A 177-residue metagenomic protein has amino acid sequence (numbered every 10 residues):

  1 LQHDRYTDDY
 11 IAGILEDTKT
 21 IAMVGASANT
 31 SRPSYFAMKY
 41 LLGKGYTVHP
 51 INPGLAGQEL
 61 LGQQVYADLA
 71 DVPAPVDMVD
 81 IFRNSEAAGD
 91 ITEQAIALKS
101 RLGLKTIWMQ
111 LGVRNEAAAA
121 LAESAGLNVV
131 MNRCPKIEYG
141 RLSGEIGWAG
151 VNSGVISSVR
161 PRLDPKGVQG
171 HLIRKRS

Functional and structural regions predicted by a protein language model:
L1-T18: Short N-terminal or domain-adjacent regulatory/targeting segments
H3-T7, Q58-A74, I81-T92: Glycine-rich, highly charged phosphate/nucleotide-binding loops
A12, E16, Y35, K39 (+2 more regions): Amphipathic, non-transmembrane alpha-helical secondary structure
S31, K39-E59: NAD(P)-binding Rossmann-fold cofactor-contacting core
A95-A125: ADP-ribose/adenylate-binding Rossmann-like module
V113-I146: A contiguous, mid-protein "functional segment" used to position or interact with cofactors/ions or partner subunits
E138-S177: A charged, well-structured terminal subsegment
